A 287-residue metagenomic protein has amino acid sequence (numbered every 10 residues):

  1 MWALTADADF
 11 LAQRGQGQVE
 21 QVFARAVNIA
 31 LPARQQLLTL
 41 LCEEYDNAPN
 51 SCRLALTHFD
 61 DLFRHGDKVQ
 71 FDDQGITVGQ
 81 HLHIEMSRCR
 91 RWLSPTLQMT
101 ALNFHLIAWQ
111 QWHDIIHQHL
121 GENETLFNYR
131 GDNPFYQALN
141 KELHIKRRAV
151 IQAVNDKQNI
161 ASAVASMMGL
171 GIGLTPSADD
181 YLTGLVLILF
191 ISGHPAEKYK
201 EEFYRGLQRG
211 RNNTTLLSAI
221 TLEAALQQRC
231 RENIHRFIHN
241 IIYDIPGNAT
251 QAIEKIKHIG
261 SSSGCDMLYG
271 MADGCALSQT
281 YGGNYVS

Functional and structural regions predicted by a protein language model:
M1-S162, M167-G169, P176-A178, L189 (+4 more regions): Phosphate/adenylate-binding glycine loop and adjacent helical scaffold
G173-L189, S263-C275: Conserved phosphate/anionic-ligand binding catalytic regions in large, soluble enzymes, centered on
L189-K200, A276-Y285: Short helix-capping/linker segments at secondary-structure and domain boundaries
K198-A219: Long, charge-rich alpha-helical interaction segments
T214-R236: Membrane-interfacial catalytic/cofactor-binding modules of polytopic membrane enzymes
N233-S287: Acidic, carboxylate-rich catalytic segments that either coordinate divalent cations
